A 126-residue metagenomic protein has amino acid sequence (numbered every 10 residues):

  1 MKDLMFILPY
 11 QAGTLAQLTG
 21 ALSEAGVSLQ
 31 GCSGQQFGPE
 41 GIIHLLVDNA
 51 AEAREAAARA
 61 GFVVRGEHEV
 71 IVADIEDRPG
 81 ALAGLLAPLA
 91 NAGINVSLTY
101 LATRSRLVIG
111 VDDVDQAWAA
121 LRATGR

Functional and structural regions predicted by a protein language model:
M1-R126: A conserved regulatory-domain signal marking ACT and ACT-like small-molecule sensing domains and adjacent regulatory
